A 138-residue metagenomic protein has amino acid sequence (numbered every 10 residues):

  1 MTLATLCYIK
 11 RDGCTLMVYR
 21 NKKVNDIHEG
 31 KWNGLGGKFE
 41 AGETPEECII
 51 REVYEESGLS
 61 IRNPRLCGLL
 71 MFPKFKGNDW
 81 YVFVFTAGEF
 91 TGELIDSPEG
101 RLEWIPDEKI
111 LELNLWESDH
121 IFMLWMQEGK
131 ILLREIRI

Functional and structural regions predicted by a protein language model:
M1-M17, K38: Conserved N-terminal beta-strand and adjoining loop/helix that marks the start of the Nudix/MutT-like hydrolase domain
L3-T5, G13, W80-F83, G100: Change "...and in nucleic-acid phosphodiester-cleaving endonucleases..." to "...and in nucleic-acid processing enzymes
K10-C14, K23, G88-E93, G129-K130: Short, charged/polar surface micro-motifs in flexible loops or helix N-caps
T15-R51, E55, I138: Conserved Nudix-box catalytic region and its N-terminal flanking loop in Nudix hydrolases and closely related
I27-E29, G77-D79, D96-P98: Short glycine/proline-enriched turns and hinge-like loops at secondary-structure junctions
G58-G92: Active-site segment of metal-dependent pyrophosphate-handling enzymes, primarily the Nudix hydrolase catalytic core
V84-T86, I95-M126: NUDIX/MutT-family hydrolases
W125-I138: Charged phosphate-binding loop/patch that engages nucleotide di/tri-phosphates or the phosphate backbone of nucleic
